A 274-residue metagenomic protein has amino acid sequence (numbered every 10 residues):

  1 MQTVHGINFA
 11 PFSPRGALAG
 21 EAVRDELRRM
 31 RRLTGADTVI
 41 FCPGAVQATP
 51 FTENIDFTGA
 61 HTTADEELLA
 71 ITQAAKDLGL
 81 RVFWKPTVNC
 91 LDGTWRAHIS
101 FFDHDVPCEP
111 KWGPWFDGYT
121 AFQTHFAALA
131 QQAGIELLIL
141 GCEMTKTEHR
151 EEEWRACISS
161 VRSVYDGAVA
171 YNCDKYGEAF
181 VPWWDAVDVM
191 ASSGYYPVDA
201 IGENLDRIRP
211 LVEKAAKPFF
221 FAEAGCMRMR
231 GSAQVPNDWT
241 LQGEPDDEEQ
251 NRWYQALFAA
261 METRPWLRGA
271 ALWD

Functional and structural regions predicted by a protein language model:
T3-H5, A36-E53, E66-T147: Substrate-binding cleft and catalytic face of glycoside hydrolase catalytic domains, especially the flexible beta-alpha
A10-A17, T52-D65, D105-T120, G141-E148 (+2 more regions): The substrate-binding groove and active-site-proximal loops of carbohydrate-active enzymes, especially glycoside
A10-R15, A45-A48, N89-L91, E143-T147 (+3 more regions): Solvent-exposed loop/turn segments at secondary-structure junctions within structured extracellular/periplasmic domains
G16-R31, D56-D77, A121: Aromatic- and glycine-enriched glycan-recognition loops and surfaces that form the carbohydrate-binding subsites
G16-R32, F116-L129, D174-W183, N251-A260: Short, acidic/polar
A19, W95-R96, H149-I158, C173-V189: Distinct, well-ordered alpha-helical segments
T63-D65, A70-I71, D77-R81, K85 (+3 more regions): Glycoside hydrolase catalytic-domain groove-lining segments
A121-F122, L137, K146-N172: Active-site neighborhood of glycoside hydrolase catalytic domains
